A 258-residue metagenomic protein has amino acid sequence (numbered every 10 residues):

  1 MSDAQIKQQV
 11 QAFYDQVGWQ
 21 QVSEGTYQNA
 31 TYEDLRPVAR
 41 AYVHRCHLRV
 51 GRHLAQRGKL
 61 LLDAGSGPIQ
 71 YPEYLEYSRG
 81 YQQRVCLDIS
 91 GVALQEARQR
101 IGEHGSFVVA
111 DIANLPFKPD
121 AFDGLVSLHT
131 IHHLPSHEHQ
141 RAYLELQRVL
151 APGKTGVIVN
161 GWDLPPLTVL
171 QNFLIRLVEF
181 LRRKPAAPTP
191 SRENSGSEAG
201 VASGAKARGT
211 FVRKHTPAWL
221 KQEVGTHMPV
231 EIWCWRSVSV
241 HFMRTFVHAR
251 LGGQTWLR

Functional and structural regions predicted by a protein language model:
M1-A55, Q70-Y74: Conserved class I S-adenosyl-L-methionine
L62, G67-N114: Class I SAM-dependent methyltransferase SAM/SAH-binding core
V126: A conserved beta-strand element that flanks and buttresses the S-adenosyl-L-methionine
H129-H133: Short catalytic micro-motifs in class I SAM-dependent methyltransferases
Q140-P152: A short glycine-rich, Lys/Arg-flanked "PGG" loop and its adjoining helix->strand segment in the class I
V157-A187: Conserved class I S-adenosyl-L-methionine
G200, A218, Q222, E231-R258: A C-terminal cap/extension of S-adenosyl-L-methionine-dependent methyltransferases that defines the acceptor-substrate
G209-M228: Short alpha-helix
